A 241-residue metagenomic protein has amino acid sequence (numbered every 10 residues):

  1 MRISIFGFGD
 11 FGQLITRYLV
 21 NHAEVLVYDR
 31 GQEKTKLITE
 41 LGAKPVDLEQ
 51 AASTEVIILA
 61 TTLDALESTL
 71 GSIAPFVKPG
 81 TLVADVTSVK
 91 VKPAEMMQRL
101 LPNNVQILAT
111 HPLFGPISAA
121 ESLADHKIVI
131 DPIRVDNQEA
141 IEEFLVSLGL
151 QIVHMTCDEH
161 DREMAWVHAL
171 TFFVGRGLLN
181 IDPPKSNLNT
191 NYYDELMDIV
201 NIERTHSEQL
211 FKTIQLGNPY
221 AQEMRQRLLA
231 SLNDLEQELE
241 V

Functional and structural regions predicted by a protein language model:
M1-V46: NAD(P)+-binding Rossmann beta1-loop-alpha1 motif at the extreme N-terminus of oxidoreductases
K34-E40, A52, L100-L101, A120-E121: Short loop/helix-cap segments at secondary-structure boundaries that form the rim of catalytic
K44-L48, V153-T156: Short acidic-hydrophobic, aromatic-tinged amphipathic segments that line or gate anion-handling sites
L48-V77: Rossmann-like NAD(P)-binding element
I58-L59, A84, I130: Redox-cofactor binding/interface segments in oxidoreductases and associated redox assembly factors
V77-P93: ADP-ribose/adenylate-binding Rossmann-like module
V89-Q151: Rossmann-fold dinucleotide-binding core
V153-V241: An accessory alpha-helical subdomain
